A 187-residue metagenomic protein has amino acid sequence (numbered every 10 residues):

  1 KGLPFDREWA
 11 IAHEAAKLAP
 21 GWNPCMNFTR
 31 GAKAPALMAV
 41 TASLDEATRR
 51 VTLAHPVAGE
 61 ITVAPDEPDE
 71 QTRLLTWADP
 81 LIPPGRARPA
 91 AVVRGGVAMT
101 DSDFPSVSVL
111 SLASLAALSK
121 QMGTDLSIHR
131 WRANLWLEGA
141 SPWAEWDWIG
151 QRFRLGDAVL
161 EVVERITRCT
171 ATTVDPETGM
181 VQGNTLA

Functional and structural regions predicted by a protein language model:
K1-A187: Metal-cofactor-dependent catalytic cores
